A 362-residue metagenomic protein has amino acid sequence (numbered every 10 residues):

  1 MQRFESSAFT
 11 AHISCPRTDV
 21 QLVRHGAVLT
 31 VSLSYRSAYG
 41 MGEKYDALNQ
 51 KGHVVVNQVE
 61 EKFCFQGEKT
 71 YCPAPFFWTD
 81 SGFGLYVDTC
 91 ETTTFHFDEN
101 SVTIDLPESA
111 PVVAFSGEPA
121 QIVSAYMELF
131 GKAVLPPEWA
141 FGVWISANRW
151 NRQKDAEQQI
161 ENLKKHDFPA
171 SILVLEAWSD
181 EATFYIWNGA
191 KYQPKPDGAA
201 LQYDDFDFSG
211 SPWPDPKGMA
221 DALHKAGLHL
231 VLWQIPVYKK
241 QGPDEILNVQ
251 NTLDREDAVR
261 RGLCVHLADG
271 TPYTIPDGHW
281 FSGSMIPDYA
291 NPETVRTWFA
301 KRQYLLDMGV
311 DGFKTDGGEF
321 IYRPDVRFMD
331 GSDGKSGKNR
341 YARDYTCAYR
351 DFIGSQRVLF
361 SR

Functional and structural regions predicted by a protein language model:
M1-R149, Q153-K165: Catalytic and substrate-binding clefts that recognize carbohydrates or anionic sugar/phosphate headgroups
Y45, P169-R362: Aromatic- and carboxylate-enriched substrate-binding clefts and catalytic-loop regions of carbohydrate-active enzymes
